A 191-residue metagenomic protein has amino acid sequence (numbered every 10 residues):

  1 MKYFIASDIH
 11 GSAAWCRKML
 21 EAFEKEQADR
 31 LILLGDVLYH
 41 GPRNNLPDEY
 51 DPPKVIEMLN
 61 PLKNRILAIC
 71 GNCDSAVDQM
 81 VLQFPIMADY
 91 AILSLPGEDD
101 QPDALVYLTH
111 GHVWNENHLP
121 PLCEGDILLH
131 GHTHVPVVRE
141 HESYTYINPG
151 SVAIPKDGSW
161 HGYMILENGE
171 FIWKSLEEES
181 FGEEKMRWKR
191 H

Functional and structural regions predicted by a protein language model:
K2-P96: Core catalytic region of metal-dependent phosphoesterases/phosphodiesterases, especially metallo-beta-lactamase-like
K2-Y3, R30, A104-V106, I127: Structural motif
D8, G35-D36, G71, H110 (+2 more regions): Active-site glycine-centered loops adjacent to acidic/histidine catalytic or metal-binding residues that shape
I9-G11, L46-P47, C70-C73, V106-T109 (+2 more regions): A short linear-motif detector with a strong N-terminal bias
L59, L93, L108-H110, G150: Generic structural signal for conserved hydrophobic packing positions in ordered secondary structure
F84, P102-L105, H112-E184: Conserved beta-sheet core of the metallophosphoesterase superfamily
G97-Q101: Alpha-helix termini
E184-H191: Non-catalytic terminal accessory segments
